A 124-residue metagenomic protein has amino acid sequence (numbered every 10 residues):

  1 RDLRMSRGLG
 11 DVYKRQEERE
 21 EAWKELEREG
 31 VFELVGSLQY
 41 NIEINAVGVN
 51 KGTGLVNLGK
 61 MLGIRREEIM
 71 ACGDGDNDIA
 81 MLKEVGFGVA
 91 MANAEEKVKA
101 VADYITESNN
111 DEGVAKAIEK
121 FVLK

Functional and structural regions predicted by a protein language model:
R7-C72, D76-M81: Conserved acidic, metal-coordinating active-site core of Asp-based, Mg2+-dependent phosphoryl-transfer enzymes
N45, K99-I105, A115-I118: Short, charged, surface-exposed secondary-structure boundary motifs
N50, N109, G113: Conserved active-site and cofactor/substrate-binding residues in soluble primary-metabolism enzymes
G54-N57, G113, A117: Well-ordered alpha-helical segments embedded in enzymatic catalytic cores
L55, R65-N109: Acidic, Mg2+-coordinating phosphoryl-transfer loop and its flanking beta/alpha structural elements, shared across
K120-K124: Generic C-terminal helix-cap and adjacent flexible tail
